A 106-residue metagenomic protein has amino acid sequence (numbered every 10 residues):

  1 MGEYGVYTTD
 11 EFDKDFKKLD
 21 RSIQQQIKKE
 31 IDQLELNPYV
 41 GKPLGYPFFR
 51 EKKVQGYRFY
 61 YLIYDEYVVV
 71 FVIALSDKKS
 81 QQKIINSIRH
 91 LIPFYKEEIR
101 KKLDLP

Functional and structural regions predicted by a protein language model:
M1-G5, L62-P106: Enriched for short, Lys/Arg-rich terminal
M1-Q25, K101-P106: Arg/Lys-rich, positively charged N-terminal/basic patches that mediate binding to nucleic acids
F12, Y60-Y61: GIY-YIG nuclease signature motif recognition
K29-K53, I99-P106: A short, surface-exposed loop/turn module that caps and links secondary-structure elements
V54-R58: Short, surface-exposed coil-to-beta transition loops
